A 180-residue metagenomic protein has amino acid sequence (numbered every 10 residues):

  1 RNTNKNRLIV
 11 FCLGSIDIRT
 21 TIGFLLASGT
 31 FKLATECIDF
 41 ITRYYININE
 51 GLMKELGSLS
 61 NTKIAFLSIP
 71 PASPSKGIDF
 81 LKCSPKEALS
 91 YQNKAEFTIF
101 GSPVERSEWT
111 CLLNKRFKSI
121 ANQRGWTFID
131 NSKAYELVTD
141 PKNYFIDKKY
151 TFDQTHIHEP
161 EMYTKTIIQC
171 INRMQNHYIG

Functional and structural regions predicted by a protein language model:
R1-N2, G180: Contiguous N-terminal and early-domain "leader" segments and peripheral loops that mark the onset or edge of a domain
N2-Q154, N172: Alpha-helical cap/lid subdomain in secreted, periplasmic, or secretory-pathway luminal O-acyl-processing enzymes
D147-G180: C-terminal accessory extensions appended to soluble enzyme cores
